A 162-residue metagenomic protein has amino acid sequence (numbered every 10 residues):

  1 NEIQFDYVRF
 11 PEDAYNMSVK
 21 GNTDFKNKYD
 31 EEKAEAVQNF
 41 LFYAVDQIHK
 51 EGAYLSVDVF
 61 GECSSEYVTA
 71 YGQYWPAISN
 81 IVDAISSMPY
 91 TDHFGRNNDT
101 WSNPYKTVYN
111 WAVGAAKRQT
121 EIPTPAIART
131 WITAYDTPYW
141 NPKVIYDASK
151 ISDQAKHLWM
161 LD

Functional and structural regions predicted by a protein language model:
N1, E66-N80, K143-H157: Short, acidic/polar
E2-D6, L55-D58: A structural signal for short, well-ordered beta-strand segments and their strand-loop junctions that often border
I3-V8, I85, D162: Hydrophobic residues within beta-strands of alpha/beta enzymes
P11: Catalytic P-loop NTPase motifs of RecA-like helicase/translocase cores
A14-W140: Glycoside hydrolase catalytic-domain groove-lining segments
H49, W159-M160: Anion (oxyanion) recognition and catalysis
